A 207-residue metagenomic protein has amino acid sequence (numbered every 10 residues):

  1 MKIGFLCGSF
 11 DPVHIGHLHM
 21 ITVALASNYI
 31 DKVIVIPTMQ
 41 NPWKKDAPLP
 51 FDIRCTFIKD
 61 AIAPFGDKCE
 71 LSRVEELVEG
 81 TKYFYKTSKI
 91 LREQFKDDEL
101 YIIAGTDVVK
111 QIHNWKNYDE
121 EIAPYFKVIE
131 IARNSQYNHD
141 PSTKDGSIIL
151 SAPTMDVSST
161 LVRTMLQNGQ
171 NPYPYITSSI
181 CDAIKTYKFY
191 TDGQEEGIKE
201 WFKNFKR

Functional and structural regions predicted by a protein language model:
M1-R207: Nucleotidyltransferase catalytic core that binds NTPs
